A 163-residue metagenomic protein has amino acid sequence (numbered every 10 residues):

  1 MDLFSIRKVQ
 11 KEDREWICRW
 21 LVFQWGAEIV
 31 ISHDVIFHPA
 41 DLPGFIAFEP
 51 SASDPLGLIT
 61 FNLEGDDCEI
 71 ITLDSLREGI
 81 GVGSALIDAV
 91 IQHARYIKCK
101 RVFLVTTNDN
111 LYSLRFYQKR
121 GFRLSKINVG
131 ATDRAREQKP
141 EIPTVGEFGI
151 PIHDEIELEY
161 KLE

Functional and structural regions predicted by a protein language model:
D2-S5: Extreme N-terminal starter segment of soluble prokaryotic enzymes
K8-I80, S84-D88, K161: Acetyl-CoA-dependent GNAT
W20, G149-I156, Y160-E163: Glyoxalase I/VOC metalloenzyme domain signal
E28, V35, P39, D54 (+3 more regions): Conserved acyl-donor/pantetheine-binding loop and adjacent beta-alpha core of acyl/acetyltransferases and related
A94-T106: Conserved GNAT acetyl-CoA-binding A-motif
L104-S113, V129-R136: Conserved beta-strand-loop-alpha-helix junction that forms the acyl-donor binding cleft
Y117, F122: Conserved active-site tyrosine of GNAT-family acetyltransferases
